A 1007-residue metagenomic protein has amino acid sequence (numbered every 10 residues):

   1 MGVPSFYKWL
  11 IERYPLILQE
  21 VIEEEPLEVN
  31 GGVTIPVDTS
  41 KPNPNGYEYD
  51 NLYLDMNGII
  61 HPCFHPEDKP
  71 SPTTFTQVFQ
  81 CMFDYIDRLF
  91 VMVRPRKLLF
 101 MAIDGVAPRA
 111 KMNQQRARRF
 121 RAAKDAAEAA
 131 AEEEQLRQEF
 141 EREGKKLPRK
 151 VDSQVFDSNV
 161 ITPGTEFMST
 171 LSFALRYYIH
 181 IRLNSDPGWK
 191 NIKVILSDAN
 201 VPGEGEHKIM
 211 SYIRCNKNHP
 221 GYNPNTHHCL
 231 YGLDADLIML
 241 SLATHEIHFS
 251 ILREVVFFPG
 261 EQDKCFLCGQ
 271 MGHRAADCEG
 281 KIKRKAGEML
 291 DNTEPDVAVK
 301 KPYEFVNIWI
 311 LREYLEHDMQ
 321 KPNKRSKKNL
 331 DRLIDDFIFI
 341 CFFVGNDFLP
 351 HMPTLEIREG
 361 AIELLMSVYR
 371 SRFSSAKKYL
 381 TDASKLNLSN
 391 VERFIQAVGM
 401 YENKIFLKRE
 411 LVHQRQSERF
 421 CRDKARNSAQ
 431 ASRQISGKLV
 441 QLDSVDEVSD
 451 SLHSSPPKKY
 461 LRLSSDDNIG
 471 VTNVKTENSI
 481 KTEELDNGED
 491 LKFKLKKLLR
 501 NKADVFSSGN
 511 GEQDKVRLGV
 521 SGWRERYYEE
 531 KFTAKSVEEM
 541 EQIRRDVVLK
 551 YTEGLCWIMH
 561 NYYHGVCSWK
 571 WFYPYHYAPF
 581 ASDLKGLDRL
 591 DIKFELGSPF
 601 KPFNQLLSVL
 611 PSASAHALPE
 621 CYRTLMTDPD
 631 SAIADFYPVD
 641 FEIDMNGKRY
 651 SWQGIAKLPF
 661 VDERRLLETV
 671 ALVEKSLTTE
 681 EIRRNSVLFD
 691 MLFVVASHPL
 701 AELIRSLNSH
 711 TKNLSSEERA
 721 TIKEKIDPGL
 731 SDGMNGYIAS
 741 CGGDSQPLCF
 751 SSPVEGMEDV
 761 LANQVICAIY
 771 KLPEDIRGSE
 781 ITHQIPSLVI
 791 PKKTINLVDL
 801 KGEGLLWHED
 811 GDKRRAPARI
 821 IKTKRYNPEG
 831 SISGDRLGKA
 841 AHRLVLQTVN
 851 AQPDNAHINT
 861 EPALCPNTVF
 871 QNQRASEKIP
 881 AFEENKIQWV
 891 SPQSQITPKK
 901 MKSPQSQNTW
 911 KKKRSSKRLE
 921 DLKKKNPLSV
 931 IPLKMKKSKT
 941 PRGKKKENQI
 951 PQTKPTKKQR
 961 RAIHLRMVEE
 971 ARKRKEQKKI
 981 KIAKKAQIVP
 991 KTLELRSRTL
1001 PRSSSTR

Functional and structural regions predicted by a protein language model:
M1-Q893, W910, S915, L922-K934 (+4 more regions): Noncatalytic, typically N-terminal accessory segments of nucleic acid-processing enzymes and closely related
I896, M901, I950, I980-I982: Short hydrophobic transmembrane-like helices used for membrane targeting/insertion
K899, P904, K934-K939: N-terminal processing/targeting junctions
M901, Q905-T909, E947-Q949: Long, intrinsically disordered, low-complexity tracts enriched in Ser/Thr with interspersed Pro and often acidic
W910, K939-R942: Intrinsically disordered, low-complexity RNA-associated tracts
